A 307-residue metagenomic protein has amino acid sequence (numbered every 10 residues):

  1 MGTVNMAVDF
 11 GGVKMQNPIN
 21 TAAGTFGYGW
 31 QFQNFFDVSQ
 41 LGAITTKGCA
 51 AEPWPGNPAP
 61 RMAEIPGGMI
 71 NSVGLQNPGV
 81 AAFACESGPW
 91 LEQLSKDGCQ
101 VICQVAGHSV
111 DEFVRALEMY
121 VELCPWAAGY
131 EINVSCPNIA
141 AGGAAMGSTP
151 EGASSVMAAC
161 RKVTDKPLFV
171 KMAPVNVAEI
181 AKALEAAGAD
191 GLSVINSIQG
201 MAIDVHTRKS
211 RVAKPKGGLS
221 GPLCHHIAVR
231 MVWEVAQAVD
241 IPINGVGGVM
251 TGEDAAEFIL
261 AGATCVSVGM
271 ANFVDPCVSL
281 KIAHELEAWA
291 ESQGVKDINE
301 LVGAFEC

Functional and structural regions predicted by a protein language model:
M1-T3, L219-D240, N244, M250-C307: Alpha/beta catalytic cores of nucleotide-metabolism and tRNA/nucleoside-modifying enzymes
M1-V101, A106-G107: N-terminal capping/small domains of soluble enzymes
V13-Q16, Q93-V101, K162-P167, Q237-I241 (+1 more regions): Short, surface-exposed connector motifs at secondary-structure boundaries
I19-A23, G42-T46, V101-V105, Y130-I132 (+5 more regions): Hydrophobic faces of well-ordered beta-strands that scaffold small-molecule active sites in alpha/beta enzyme cores
G27-W30, S39, P78, A82 (+10 more regions): Conserved active-site and cofactor/substrate-binding residues in soluble primary-metabolism enzymes
F35, K47, W90, L123 (+5 more regions): Change "in soluble alpha/beta enzymes" to "in soluble alpha/beta proteins
G48-L75, I132-M146, S197-T207, R211-K216 (+2 more regions): Glycine-rich, proline-tolerant flexible connector loops at the mouths of alpha/beta enzymes
V110-N244, M250-E257, A261: Alpha/beta enzyme core
